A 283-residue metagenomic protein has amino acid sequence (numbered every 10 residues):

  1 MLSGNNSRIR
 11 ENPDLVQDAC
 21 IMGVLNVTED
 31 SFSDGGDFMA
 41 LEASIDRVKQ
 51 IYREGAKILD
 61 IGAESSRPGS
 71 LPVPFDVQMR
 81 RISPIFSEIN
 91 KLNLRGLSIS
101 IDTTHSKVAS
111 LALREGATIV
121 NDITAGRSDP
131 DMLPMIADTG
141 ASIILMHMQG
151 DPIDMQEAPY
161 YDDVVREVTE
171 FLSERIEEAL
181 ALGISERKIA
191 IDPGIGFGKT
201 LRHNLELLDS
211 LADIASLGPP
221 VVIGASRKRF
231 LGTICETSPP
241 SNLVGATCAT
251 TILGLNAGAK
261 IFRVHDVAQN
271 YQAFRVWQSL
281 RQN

Functional and structural regions predicted by a protein language model:
M1-S7, V16, F32-Q50, S66-N90 (+5 more regions): Active-site-adjacent loop and "lid" segments of alpha/beta metabolic enzymes
Q17-V24, Q50-A63: N-terminal glycine-rich anion-binding loops that anchor highly charged ligand groups
N26-D30: Short polar catalytic/cofactor-binding loops
G96-L97, S185-K188: Short acidic capping loops at alpha-helix termini that bridge into adjacent secondary structure
G194: Conserved Motif II region of HX4D acyltransferases
